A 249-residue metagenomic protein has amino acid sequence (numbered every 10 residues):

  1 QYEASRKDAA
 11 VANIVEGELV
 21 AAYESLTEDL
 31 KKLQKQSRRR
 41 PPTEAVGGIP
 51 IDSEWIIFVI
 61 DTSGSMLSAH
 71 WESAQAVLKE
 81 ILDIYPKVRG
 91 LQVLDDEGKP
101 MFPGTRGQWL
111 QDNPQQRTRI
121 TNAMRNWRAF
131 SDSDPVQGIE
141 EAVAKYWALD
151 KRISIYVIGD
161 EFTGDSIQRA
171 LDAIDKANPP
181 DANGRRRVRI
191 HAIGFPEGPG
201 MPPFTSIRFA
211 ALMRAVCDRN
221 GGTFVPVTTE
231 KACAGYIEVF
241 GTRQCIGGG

Functional and structural regions predicted by a protein language model:
Q1-I57, G64-E72, D83, K87 (+1 more regions): Acidic, polar low-complexity linker/tail segments
D52-Q108, P135-V143, S154-I158: Von Willebrand factor
G64, K79-G90, R125-A129, V143-K151 (+4 more regions): Sec-exported extracytoplasmic/periplasmic mature domains
M66-A69, P100-G104, P135, T163-D172 (+2 more regions): Extracytoplasmic/secreted cell-surface and envelope-processing proteins
G90-A123, K145-Y146, Q168-A170, P202-R214: Short beta-strand-loop
Q115-R152, D165, G194-F204: Von Willebrand factor
E161-R219, V225-T228: VWA/integrin I-like adhesion module and closely mimicked acidic/polar interface patches used
V225-G249: C-terminal "exit" segments of structured domains
